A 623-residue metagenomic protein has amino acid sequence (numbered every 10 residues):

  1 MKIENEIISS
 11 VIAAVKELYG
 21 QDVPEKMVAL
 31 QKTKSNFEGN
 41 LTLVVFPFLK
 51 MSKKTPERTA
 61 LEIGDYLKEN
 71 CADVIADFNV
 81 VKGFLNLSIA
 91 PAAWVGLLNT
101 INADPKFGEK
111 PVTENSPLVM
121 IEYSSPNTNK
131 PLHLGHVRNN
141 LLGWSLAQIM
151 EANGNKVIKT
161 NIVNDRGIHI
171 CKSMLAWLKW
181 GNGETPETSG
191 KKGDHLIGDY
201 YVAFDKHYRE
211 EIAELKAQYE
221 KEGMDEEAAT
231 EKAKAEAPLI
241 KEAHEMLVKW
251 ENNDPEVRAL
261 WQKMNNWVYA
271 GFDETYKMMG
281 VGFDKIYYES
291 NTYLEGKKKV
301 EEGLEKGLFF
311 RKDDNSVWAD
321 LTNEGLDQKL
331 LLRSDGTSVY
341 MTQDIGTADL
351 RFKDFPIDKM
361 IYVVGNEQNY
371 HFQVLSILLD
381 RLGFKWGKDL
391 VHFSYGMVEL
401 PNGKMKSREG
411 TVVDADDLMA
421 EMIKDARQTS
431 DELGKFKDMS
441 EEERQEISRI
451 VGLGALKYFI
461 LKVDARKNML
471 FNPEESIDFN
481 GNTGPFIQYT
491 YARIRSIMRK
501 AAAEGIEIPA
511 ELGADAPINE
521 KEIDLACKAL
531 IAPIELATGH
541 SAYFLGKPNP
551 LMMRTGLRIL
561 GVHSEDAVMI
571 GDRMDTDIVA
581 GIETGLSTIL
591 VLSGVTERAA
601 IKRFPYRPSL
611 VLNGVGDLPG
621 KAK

Functional and structural regions predicted by a protein language model:
M1-G20: Generic start-of-chain signal for non-secretory N-termini
V11, I63, A348, M553-G556 (+1 more regions): Generic hydrophobic alpha-helical segments
K16-T42, T55-A529: NTP-dependent nucleotidyl-transfer catalytic core
L49, I361, G365, F393 (+4 more regions): Short, flexible active-site loop motifs that bind/organize anionic cofactors or intermediates
S52: Phosphate-backbone binding interfaces of nucleic-acid-interacting proteins
A503, K521, K528-K623: Asp-based, Mg2+/Mn2+-dependent phosphohydrolase catalytic module
